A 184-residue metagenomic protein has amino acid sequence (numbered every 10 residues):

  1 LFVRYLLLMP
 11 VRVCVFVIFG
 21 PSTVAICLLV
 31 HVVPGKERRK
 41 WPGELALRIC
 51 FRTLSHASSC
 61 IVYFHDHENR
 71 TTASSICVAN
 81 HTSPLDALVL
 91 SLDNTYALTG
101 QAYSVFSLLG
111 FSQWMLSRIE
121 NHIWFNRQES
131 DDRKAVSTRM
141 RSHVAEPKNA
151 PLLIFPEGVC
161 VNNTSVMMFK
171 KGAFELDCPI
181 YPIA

Functional and structural regions predicted by a protein language model:
L1-T23: Membrane-interface recognition of transmembrane alpha-helix starts, especially the cytoplasmic loop-to-helix transition
R4, K40-E44, N163: Generic detection of long, well-ordered alpha-helical segments
V15-S22, I26-L28, M168-C178: N-terminal short leaders/motifs
G20-I49, S55-C60, E68-D131: Catalytic core of membrane glycerolipid acyltransferases/transacylases, capturing the structured, soluble-facing
A73-V78, L98, H122, R127 (+1 more regions): Conserved Motif II region of HX4D acyltransferases
